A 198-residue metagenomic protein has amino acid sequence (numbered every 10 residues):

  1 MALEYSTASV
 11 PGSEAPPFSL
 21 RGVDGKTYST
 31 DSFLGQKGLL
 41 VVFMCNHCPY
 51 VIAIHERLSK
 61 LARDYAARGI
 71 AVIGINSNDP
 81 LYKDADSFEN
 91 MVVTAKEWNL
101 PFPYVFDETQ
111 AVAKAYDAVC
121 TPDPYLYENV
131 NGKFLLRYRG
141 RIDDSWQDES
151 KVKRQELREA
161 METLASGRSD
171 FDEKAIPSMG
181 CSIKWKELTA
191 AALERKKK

Functional and structural regions predicted by a protein language model:
M1-A165, D170-A175, T189-A192, K196-K198: Chalcogenol-based redox active-site neighborhoods
P177-T189: A short, charged, Gly/Pro-tolerant segment at domain boundaries
